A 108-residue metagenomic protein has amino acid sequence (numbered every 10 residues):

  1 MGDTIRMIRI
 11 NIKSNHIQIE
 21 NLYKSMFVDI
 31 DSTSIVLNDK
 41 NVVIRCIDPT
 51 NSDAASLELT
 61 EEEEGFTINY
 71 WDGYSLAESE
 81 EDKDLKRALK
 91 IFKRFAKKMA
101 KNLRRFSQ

Functional and structural regions predicted by a protein language model:
M1-T50, Y74, R105-F106: Negatively charged, low-complexity tracts enriched in Asp/Glu with abundant Ser/Thr
G2-S14, G73-Q108: Mixed-charge, Lys/Arg-enriched low-complexity segments
N21, S25, E64, K90-K93: Short non-domain terminal segments
D39-I44, E64-I68, I91: Secondary-structure boundary/capping motif
R45-D48, E58-E61, D82, R104: Functionally constrained cores in energy, signaling, and assembly domains
N51-A77: Short aromatic-glycine-(Arg/Gly/Cys) micro-motifs in beta-strand/loop hairpins
